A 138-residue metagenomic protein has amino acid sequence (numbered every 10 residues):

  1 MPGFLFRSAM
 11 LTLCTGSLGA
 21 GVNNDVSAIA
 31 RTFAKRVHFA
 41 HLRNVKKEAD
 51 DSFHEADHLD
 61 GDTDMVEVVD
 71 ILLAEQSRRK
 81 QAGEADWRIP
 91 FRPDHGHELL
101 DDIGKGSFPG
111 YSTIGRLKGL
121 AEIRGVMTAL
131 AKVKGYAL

Functional and structural regions predicted by a protein language model:
M1-L138: Histidine-acidic metal/acid-base catalytic patches
